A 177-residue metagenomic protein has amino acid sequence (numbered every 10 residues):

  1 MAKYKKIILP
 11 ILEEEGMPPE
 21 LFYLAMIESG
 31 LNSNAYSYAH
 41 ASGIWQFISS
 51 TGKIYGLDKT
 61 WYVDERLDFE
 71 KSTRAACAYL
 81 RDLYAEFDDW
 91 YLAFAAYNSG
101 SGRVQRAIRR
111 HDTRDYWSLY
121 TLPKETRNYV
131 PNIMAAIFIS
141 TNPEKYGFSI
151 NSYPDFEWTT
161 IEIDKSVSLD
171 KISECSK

Functional and structural regions predicted by a protein language model:
M1-I7, E14-E15, K59-Y62, R66-E86 (+1 more regions): Extracytoplasmic and endomembrane cell-envelope/extracellular-matrix remodeling and assembly machinery
K3, P19-E20, Q46-S50, I54 (+1 more regions): Generic alpha-helical secondary structure signal
Y4, I8, M17-I27, H40 (+1 more regions): Generic hydrophobic, aliphatic-rich segments that mediate packing or membrane embedding
I7-L9, E13, A35, I48: Peri-catalytic and regulatory segments of divalent metal-dependent proteins
M17-N34, A93-N98: Short, functionally critical alpha-helical segments immediately adjacent to catalytic or ligand/cofactor-binding
S29-N32, T51-I54, G100-R103, S140: Solvent-exposed loop/turn segments at secondary-structure junctions within structured extracellular/periplasmic domains
N34-G56: Short, surface-exposed glycine/acidic/tryptophan-bearing loops
